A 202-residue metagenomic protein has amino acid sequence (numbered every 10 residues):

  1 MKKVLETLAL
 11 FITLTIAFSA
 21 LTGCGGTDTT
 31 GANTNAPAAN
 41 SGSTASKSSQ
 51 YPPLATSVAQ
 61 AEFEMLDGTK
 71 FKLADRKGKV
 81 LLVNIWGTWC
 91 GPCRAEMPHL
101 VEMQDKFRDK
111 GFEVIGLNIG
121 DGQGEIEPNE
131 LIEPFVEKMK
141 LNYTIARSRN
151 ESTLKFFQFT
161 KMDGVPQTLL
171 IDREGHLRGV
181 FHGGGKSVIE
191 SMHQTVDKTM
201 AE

Functional and structural regions predicted by a protein language model:
M1-Q60, V180, A201-E202: N-terminal targeting signals for export/organelle localization
A39, Q167-E202: Thiol-/selenol-based redox modules, centered on thioredoxin-like and closely related oxidoreductase domains
P53-A55, Q60-L81, Q104-F107: A short beta-strand-turn-helix
V80-L81, F112, P166: Alpha/beta-hydrolase fold active-site loops
L82-W86, G116-N118: Structural cue for short, hydrophobic secondary-structure segments
I85-E102: Conserved redox-active cysteine motifs that mediate thiol-disulfide chemistry, especially di-cysteine Cys-X(1-2)-Cys
G111-E127, L141-E151: Thiol-based oxidoreductase modules, predominantly thioredoxin-like and allied folds used for disulfide exchange
I132-Q167, I171-R173: Short, internal strand/loop/helix patches that form the active-site neighborhood or redox-interaction surface
